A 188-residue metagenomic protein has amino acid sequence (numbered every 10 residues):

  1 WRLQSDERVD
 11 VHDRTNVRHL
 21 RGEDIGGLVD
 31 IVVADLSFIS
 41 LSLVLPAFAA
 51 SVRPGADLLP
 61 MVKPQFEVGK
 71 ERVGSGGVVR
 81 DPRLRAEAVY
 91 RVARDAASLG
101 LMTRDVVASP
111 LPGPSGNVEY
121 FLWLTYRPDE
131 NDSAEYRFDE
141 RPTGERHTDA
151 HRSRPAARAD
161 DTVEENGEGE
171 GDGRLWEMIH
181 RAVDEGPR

Functional and structural regions predicted by a protein language model:
W1-G27: S-adenosyl-L-methionine
G27-D35: Short SAM/SAH-binding signature in class I
S42-D57: A short glycine-rich, Lys/Arg-flanked "PGG" loop and its adjoining helix->strand segment in the class I
K63, G116: Residue-level signal for inorganic ion chemistry
P64-R80: Short, glycine-/aromatic-enriched active-site segment of Class I SAM-dependent methyltransferases
R85-L99: Short alpha-helix
L101-P112: Conserved S-adenosyl-L-methionine
V118, W123-A157, D161-R188: Flexible, glycine-/basic-rich loop-and-beta segments that form/coincide with the SAM-dependent methyltransferase
